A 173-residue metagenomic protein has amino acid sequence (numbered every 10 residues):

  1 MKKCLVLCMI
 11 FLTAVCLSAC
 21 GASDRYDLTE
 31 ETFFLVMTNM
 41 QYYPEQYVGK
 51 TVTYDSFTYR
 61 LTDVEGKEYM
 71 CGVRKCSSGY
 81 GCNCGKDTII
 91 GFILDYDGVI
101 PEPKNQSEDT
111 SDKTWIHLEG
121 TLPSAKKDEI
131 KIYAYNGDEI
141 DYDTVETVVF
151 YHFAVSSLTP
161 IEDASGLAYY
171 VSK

Functional and structural regions predicted by a protein language model:
M1-C4: Positively charged n-region of N-terminal signal peptides that target proteins for export
C8: Segments that form or flank anion-binding pockets
F11-L12: Repetitive helical segments and hydrophobic/amphipathic motifs
V15-A19: C-terminal motif of bacterial Sec signal peptides marking the signal peptidase cleavage site
C20-K173: OB-fold and OB-like single-stranded nucleic-acid-recognition modules and their adjacent interaction interfaces
